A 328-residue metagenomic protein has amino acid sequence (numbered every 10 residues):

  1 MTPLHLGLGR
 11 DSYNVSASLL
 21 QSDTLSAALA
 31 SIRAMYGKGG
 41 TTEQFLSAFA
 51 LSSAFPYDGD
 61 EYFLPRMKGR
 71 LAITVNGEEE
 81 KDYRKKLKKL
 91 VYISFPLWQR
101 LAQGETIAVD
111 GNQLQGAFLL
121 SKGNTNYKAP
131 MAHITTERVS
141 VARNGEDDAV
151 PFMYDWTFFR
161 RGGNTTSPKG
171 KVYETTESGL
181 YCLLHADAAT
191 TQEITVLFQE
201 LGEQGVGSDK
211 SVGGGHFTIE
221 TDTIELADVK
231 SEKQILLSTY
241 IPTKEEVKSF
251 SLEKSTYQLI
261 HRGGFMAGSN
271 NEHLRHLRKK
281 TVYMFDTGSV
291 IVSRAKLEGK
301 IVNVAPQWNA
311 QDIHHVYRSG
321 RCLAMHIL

Functional and structural regions predicted by a protein language model:
M1-L328: Conserved active-site/ligand-binding neighborhood in enzyme cores
